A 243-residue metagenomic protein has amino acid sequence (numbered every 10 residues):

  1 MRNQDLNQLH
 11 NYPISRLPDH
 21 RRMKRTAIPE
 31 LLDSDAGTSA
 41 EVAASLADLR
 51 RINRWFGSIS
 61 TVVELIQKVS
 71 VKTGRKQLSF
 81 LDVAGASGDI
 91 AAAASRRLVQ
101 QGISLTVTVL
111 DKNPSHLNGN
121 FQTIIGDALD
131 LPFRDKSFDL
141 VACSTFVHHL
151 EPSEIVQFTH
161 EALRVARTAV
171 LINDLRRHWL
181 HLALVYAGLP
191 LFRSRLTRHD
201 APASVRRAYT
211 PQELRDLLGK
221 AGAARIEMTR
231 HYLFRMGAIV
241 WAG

Functional and structural regions predicted by a protein language model:
R2, P18-D35: N-terminal auxiliary segments of SAM/dcSAM-dependent transferases
L31-S70: Class I SAM-dependent methyltransferase Rossmann-like catalytic core, especially the SAM/SAH-binding loop
S79-D130: Class I SAM-dependent methyltransferase SAM/SAH-binding core
A142: A conserved beta-strand element that flanks and buttresses the S-adenosyl-L-methionine
L150-E161, V165: A short, conserved alpha-helix within the catalytic core of class I
A166-L175: Conserved beta-strand signature within the Rossmann-like core of class I S-adenosyl-L-methionine
L175-A223, E227-M228: C-terminal alpha-helical "lid/dimerization" subdomain adjacent to the S-adenosyl-L-methionine
E227-G243: Core SAM-dependent methyltransferase catalytic element
